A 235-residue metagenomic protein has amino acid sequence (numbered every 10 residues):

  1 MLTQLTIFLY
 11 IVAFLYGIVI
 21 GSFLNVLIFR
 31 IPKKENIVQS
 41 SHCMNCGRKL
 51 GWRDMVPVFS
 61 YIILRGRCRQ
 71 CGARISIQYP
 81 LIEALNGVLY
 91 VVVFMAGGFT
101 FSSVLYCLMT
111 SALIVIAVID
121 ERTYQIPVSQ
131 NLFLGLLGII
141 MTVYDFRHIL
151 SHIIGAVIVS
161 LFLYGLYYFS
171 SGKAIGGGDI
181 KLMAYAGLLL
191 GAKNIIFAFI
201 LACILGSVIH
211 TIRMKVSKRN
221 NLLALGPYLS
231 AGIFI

Functional and structural regions predicted by a protein language model:
M1-I235: A membrane-topology feature that recognizes alpha-helical transmembrane segments and their immediate juxtamembrane
